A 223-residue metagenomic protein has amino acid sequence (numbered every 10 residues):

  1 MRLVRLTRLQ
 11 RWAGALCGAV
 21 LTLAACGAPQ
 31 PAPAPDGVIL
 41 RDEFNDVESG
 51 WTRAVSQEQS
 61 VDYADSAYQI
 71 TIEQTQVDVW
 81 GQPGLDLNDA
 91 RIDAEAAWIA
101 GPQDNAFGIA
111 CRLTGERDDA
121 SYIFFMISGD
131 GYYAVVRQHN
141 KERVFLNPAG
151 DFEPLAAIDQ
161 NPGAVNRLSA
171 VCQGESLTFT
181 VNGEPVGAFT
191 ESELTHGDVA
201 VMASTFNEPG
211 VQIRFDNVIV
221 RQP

Functional and structural regions predicted by a protein language model:
L23-A25: C-terminal motif of bacterial Sec signal peptides marking the signal peptidase cleavage site
G27-P29: Bacterial signal peptide processing site
A32-V55: Extracellular carbohydrate-recognition regions
Q59-D78: Short carbohydrate-recognition loop motifs
E73-E142: Secretory/extracellular carbohydrate-interaction modules and structurally similar beta-sandwich "look-alikes"
E142-R167: Short, aromatic/His-centered strand-loop micro-motif at the edge of beta-sheets
A164-T178: Localized edge beta-strand/strand-to-loop motifs within extracellular or lumenal beta-rich domains
F189-D216: Flexible glycan-contacting loops in extracellular carbohydrate-active proteins
